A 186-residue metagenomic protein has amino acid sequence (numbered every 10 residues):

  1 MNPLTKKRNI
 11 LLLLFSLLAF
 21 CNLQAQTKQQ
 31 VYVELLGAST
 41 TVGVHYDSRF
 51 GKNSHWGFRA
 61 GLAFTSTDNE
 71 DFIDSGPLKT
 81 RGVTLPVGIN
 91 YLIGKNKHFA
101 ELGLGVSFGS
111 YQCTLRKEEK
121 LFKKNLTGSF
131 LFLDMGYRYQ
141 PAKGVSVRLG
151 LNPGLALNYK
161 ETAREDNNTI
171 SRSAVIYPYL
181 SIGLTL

Functional and structural regions predicted by a protein language model:
M1-Q29, I182, L186: Bacterial Sec-dependent N-terminal signal peptides
T27-Q29, D71, R116-K120, T162-D166: Extracytoplasmic loops and strand-loop junctions of Gram-negative outer membrane beta-barrel proteins
T27-S39, H55-S66, L149, G154: Transmembrane beta-strand segments that form the barrel wall of outer-membrane beta-barrel proteins
K28, S39-T41, T80-T84, G128-F130 (+1 more regions): Membrane-spanning beta-strands of outer-membrane beta-barrel proteins
Y32, G43-S48: Short secondary-structure capping/turn segments at boundaries of alpha-helices and beta-strands
D47-L149, S181-G183: Gram-negative (and chloroplast) outer-membrane scaffold detector with strong preference for beta-barrel transmembrane
N152-A174: Extracytoplasmic electrostatic interaction patches
R172-L186: Outer-membrane beta-barrel "beta-signal"
